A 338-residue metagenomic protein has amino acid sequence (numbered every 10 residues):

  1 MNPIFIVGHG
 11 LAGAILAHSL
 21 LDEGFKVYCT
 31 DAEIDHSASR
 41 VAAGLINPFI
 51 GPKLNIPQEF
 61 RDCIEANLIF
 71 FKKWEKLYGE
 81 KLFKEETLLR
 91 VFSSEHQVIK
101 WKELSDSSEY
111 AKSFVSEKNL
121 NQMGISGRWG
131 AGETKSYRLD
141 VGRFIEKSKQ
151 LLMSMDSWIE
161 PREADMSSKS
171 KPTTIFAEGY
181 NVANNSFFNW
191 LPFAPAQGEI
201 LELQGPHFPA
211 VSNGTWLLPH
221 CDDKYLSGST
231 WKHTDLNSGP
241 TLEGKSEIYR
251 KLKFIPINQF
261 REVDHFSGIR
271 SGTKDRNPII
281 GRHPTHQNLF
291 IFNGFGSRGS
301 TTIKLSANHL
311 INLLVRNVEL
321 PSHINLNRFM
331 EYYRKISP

Functional and structural regions predicted by a protein language model:
M1-A12: Beta1/beta-strand and adjacent pyrophosphate-binding region of the FAD-binding site in flavoprotein oxidoreductases
F5-V7, S170-N181, A307: Short hydrophobic core segments
A12-E23, R40, L45, I50 (+3 more regions): Active-site substrate-recognition segment that forms the wall of the catalytic cavity or substrate channel
K26-D31: Short beta-strand "acidic-cap" motif of Rossmann-like dinucleotide-binding folds
L45-M123, G127: Dinucleotide-binding Rossmann-like beta1-alpha1 core, especially the glycine-rich loop that anchors the ADP
L54-A66, H96, A131-K147, G239-E243 (+1 more regions): Short beta-strand to alpha-helix junction loop
A131-S167, P172-T173, A177-E178: Helical element adjacent to the flavin cofactor pocket in flavoenzyme catalytic cores
D264-P338: C-terminal catalytic lobe of FAD-dependent flavoproteins
